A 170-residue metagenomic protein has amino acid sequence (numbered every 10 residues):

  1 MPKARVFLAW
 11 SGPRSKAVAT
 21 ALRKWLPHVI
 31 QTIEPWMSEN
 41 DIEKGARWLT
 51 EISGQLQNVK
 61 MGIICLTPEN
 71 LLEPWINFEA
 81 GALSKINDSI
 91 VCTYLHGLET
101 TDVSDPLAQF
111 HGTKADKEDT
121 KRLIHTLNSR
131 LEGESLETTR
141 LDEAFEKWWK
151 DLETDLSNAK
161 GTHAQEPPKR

Functional and structural regions predicted by a protein language model:
M1-G62, S84-S89, R170: Conserved N-terminal substructure of TIR/SEFIR domains
M1-P27, G97-R170: C-terminal interaction surface of TIR/SEFIR-family domains
P2, P68-I86: Conserved TIR/SEFIR loop-to-helix hotspot centered on a Trp-containing motif with a nearby acidic residue
H28, G81-V91, H96, D102-V103: Arginine/glycine-rich "motif VI" loop of SF2 helicases in the C-terminal RecA-like domain
P35, I90-C92, G112-K114: Conserved beta-strand scaffold positions in the cores of enzyme catalytic domains, especially in NTP/NDP-utilizing
D41, P68-E69, Y94-T100: Short beta-alpha junction loops
K44, E73, F78-A80, D105 (+1 more regions): Generic structural "secondary-structure junction" signal
G62-I63, G112: Short, well-ordered beta-strand core segments
